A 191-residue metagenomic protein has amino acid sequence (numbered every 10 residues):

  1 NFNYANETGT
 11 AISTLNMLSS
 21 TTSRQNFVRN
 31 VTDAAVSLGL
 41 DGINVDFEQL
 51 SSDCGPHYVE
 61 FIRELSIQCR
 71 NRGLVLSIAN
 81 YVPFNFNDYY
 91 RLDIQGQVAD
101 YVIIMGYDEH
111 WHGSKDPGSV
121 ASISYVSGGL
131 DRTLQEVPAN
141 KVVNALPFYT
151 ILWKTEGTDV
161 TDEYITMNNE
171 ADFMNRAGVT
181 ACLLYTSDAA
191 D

Functional and structural regions predicted by a protein language model:
N1-V31, S119: Glycan-recognition patch characteristic of GH18 chitinases/ENGases and related GlcNAc/peptidoglycan-binding proteins
F2, F47-Q49, N80: Short glycine-centered, acidic/aromatic-flanked micro-motifs in structured strand/loop junctions that mark active-site
T14-T21, F47-G55, S114-V120: Second-shell loop/turn segments in exported
S23-V36, N85-L92: Short, acidic/polar
V28-H57, G106-D108: Active-site groove signature of glycoside hydrolases
C54-V179: Substrate-binding surface in catalytic domains of secreted glycosidases
Y185-D191: Conserved small/polar residues in nucleotide/adenosyl-binding loops
